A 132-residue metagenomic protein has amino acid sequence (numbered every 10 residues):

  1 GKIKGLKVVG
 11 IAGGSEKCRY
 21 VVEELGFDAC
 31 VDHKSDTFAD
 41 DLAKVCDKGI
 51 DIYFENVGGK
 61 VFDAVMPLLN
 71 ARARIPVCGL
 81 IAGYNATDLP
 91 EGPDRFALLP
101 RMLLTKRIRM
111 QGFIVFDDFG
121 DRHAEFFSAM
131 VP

Functional and structural regions predicted by a protein language model:
I3-A64: Adenosine-nucleotide cofactor-binding segment
K4, K60-P132: Glycine-rich phosphate-binding loop and adjacent beta-alpha segment of Rossmann(oid) nucleotide-cofactor-binding
